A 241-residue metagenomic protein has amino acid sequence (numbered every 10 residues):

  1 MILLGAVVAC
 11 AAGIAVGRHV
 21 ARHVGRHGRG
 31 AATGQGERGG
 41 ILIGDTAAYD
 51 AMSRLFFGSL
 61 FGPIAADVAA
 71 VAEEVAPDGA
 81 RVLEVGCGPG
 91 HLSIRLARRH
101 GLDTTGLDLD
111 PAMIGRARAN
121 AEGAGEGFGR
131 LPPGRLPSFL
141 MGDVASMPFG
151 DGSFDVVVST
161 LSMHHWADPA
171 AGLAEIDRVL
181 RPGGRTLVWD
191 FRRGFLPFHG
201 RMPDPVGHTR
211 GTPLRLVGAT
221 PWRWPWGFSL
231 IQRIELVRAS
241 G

Functional and structural regions predicted by a protein language model:
A6, I14, H19-A76, H91: Conserved class I S-adenosyl-L-methionine
L83, P89-S146: Class I SAM-dependent methyltransferase SAM/SAH-binding core
A145-V156: A short acidic, Gly/Pro-enriched loop at the edge of an enzyme's catalytic core that lines a small-molecule cofactor
V156-A167: A short SAM/SAH-binding and catalytic strip from SAM-dependent methyltransferases
A170-P182: A short glycine-rich, Lys/Arg-flanked "PGG" loop and its adjoining helix->strand segment in the class I
G184-D190: Conserved beta-strand signature within the Rossmann-like core of class I S-adenosyl-L-methionine
H199-P213: Short alpha-helix
P221-G241: Core SAM-dependent methyltransferase catalytic element
